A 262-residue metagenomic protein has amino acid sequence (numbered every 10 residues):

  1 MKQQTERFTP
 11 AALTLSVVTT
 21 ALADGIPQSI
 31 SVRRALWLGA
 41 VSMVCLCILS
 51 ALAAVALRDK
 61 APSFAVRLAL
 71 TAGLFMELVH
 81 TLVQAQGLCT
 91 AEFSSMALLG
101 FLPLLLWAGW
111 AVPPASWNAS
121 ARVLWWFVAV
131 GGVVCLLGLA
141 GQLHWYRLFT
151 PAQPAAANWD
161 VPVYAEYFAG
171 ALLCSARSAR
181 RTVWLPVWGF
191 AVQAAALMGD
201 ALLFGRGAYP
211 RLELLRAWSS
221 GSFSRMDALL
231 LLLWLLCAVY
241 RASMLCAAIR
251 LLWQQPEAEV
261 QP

Functional and structural regions predicted by a protein language model:
T5-G25, L38-M43, A69-T81, A97-G109 (+3 more regions): Hydrophobic, membrane-embedded alpha-helices of multi-pass small-molecule transporters
D24-A54: Extracellular loop-to-transmembrane helix junctions
G25-R33, A85-A91, Q142-A155, Y209-R211: Membrane-interface helix termini and inter-helical loops of multi-pass transporters
P27-I30, A53-R58, Q84-A91, L104-L124 (+1 more regions): Membrane-water interface regions at transmembrane-helix termini and the short interhelical loops of multi-pass membrane
V55, H80-G87, S243-L251: Short helix-terminus and kink motifs of transmembrane alpha helices, predominantly at the cytoplasmic interface
P62, S95-Q142: Membrane-interface loop-to-helix entry segments
L98, L185-L212, W253-P262: Loop-to-transmembrane helix boundary motifs in multi-pass membrane proteins
L203-D227: Membrane-interface interhelical connector segments
